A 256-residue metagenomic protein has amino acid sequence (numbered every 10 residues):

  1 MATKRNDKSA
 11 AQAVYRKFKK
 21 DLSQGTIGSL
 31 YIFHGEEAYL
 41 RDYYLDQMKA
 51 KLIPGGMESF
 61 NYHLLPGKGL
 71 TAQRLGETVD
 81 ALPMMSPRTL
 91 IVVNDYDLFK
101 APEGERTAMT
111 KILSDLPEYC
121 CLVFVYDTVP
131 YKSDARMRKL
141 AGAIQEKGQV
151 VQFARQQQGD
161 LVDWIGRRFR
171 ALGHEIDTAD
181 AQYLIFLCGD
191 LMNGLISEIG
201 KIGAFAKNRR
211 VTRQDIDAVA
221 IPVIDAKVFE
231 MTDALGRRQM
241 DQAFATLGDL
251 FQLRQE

Functional and structural regions predicted by a protein language model:
M1-E256: Conserved beta/loop motifs at nucleotide-recognition and modification sites
